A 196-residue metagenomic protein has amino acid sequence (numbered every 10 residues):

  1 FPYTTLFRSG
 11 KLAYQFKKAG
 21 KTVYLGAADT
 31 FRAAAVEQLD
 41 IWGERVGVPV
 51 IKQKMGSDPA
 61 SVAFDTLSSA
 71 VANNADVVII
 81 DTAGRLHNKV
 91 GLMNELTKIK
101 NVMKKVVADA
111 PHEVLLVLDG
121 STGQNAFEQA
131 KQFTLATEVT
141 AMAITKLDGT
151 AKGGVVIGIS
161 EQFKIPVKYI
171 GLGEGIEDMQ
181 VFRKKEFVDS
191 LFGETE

Functional and structural regions predicted by a protein language model:
F1-L6: Short, small-residue-biased leader/transition segments that mark boundaries at the very start of proteins
F7-E113, T137, T150, G154 (+1 more regions): Nucleotide-state-sensitive switch-loop elements of NTP-binding domains
V90-N94, L116-N125, A130-Q132: P-loop NTPase motor core
T140-A141: Helical hairpin unit composed of two closely spaced alpha helices linked by a short loop
T145: Phosphate-centric recognition/catalysis
